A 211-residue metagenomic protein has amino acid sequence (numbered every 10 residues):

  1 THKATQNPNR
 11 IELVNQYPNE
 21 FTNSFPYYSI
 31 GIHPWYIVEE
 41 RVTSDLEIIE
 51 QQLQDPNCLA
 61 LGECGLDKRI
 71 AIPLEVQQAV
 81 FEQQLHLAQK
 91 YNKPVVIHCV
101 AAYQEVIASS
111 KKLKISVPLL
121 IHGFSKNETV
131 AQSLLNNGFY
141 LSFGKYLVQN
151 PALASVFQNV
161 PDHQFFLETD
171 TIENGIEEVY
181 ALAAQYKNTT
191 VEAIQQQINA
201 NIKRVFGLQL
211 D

Functional and structural regions predicted by a protein language model:
T1-D211: Mid-domain alpha/beta scaffold segments of enzyme catalytic cores
